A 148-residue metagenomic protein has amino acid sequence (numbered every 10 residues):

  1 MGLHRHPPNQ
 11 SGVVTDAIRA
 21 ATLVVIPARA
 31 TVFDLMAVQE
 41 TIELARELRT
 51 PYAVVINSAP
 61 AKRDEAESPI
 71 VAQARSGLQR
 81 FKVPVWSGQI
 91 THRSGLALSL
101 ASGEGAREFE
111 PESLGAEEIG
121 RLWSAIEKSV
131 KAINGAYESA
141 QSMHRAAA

Functional and structural regions predicted by a protein language model:
M1-I18, R29: Switch II (G3) loop of P-loop NTPases
A20-Q39, P60-E67: Conserved Switch II/interswitch segment of TRAFAC-class P-loop GTPases
R29, A53-P69, G88-A97: G-domain G4 guanine-recognition motif of GTPases
L35-I56, A61: Conserved C-terminal guanine-recognition region of P-loop GTPase G domains, centered on the G4
A74-E104: Beta-strand-loop-alpha "switch" segments that mediate conformational coupling across diverse proteins
L100-R121: C-terminal boundary of histidine-terminating zinc-finger modules
A136-A148: P-loop NTP-binding site
